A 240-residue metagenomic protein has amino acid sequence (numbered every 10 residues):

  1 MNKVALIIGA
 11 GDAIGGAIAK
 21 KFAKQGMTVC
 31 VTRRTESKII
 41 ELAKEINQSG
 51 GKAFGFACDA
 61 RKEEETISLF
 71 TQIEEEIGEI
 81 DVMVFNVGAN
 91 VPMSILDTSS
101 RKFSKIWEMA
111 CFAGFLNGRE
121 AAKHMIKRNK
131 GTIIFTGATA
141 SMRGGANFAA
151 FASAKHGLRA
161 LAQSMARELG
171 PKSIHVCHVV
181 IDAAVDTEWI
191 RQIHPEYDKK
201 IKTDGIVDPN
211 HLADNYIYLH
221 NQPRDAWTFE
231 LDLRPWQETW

Functional and structural regions predicted by a protein language model:
G11-D12: Conserved glycine-rich cofactor-binding loop
Q25-E41: Conserved glycine-rich Rossmann-like NAD(P)H-binding loop of the short-chain dehydrogenase/reductase
E36-S37, A57-S68, S100: The beta1-alpha1 cofactor-binding region of Rossmann-like NAD(H)/NADP(H)-dependent oxidoreductases
S94-I95, S99-W107: Substrate-binding pocket helix/loop in short-chain dehydrogenase/reductase
G118-R119, Q163: A short, exposed helix-loop element centered on a Lys and neighboring polar residues
T132-G157, Q163, R167-G170, V185: Catalytic loop of short-chain dehydrogenase/reductase
P171-A183, D198-W240: C-terminal helical subdomain
